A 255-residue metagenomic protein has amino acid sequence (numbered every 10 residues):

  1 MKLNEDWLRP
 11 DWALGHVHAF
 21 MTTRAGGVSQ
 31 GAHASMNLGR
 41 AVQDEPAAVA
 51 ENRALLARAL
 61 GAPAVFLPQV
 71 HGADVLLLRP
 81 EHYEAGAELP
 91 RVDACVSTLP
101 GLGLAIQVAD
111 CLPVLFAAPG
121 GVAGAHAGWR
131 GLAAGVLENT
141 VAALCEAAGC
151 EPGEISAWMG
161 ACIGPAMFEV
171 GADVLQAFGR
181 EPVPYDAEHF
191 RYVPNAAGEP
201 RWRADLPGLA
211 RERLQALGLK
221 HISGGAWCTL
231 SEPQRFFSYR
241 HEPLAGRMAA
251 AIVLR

Functional and structural regions predicted by a protein language model:
M1-R255: Active-site microenvironment for binding and transforming phosphate-containing groups
